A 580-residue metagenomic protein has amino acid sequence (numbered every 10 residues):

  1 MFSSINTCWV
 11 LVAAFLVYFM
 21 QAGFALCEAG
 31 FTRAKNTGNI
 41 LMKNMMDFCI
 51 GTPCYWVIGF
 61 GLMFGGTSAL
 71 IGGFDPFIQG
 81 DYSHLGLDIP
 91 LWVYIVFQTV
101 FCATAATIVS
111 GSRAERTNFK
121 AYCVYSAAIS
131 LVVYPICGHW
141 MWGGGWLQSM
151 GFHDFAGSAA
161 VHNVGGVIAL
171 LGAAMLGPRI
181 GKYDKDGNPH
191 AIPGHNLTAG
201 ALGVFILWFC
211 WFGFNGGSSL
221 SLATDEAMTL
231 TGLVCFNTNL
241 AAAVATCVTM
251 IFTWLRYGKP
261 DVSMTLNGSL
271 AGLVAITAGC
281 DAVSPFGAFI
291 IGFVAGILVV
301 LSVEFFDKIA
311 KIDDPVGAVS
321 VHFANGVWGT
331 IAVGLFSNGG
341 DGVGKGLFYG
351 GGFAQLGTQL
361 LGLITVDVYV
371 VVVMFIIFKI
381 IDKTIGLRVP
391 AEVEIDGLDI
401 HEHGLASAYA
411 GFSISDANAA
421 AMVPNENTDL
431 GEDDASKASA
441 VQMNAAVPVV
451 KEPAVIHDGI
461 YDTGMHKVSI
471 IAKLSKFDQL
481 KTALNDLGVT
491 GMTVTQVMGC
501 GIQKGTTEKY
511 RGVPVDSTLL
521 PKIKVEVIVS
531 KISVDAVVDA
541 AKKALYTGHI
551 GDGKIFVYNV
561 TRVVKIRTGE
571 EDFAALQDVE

Functional and structural regions predicted by a protein language model:
M1-H457: Glycine- and aromatic-enriched membrane alpha-helices
H401-S407, A420-E580: Positively charged, small/polar-rich N-terminal and surface patches that mediate targeting and assembly and bind
